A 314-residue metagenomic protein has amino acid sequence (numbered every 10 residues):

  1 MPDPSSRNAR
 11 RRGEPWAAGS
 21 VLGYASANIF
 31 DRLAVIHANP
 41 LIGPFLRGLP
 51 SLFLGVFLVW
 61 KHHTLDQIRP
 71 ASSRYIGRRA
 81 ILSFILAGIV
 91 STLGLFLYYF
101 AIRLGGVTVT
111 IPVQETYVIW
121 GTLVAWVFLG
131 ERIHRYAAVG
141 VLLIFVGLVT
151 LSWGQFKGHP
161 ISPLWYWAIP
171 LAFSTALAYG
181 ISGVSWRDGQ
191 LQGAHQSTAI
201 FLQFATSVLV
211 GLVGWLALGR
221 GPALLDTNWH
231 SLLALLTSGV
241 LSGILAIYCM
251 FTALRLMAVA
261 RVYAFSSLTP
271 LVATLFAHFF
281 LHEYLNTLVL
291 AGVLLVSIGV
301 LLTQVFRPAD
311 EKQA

Functional and structural regions predicted by a protein language model:
M1-G19, I119-L177, V293-A314: Juxtamembrane helix-loop boundary signature in multi-pass membrane transporters
M1-L46, L58, I89, L97 (+3 more regions): Glycine-/small-residue-enriched transmembrane alpha-helix faces in small-molecule transporters and effluxers
P2-P4, L52-I76, L148-I161, S207-S231 (+2 more regions): Membrane-interface helix-cap regions at the ends of transmembrane helices in multi-pass membrane proteins
R11-W16, L41-H62, L82, L143-V146 (+2 more regions): Hydrophobic alpha-helical transmembrane segments of multi-pass integral membrane proteins, especially transporters
L22, P44-L46, T108-T116, D188-S207 (+1 more regions): Helix-helix packing/entry segments at the starts of transmembrane helices
L22-N28, P70-T108, Q114, G239-M257: Specific transmembrane alpha-helical segments of multi-pass solute transporters/efflux pumps, especially DMT/EamA
A25, I29, G88-F96, V118-L123 (+6 more regions): Hydrophobic/small/kink-forming positions within alpha-helical transmembrane segments of polytopic membrane proteins
L54, V59, Y117-L142, P270-A291: C-terminal transmembrane-helix exit sites in multi-pass transporters
